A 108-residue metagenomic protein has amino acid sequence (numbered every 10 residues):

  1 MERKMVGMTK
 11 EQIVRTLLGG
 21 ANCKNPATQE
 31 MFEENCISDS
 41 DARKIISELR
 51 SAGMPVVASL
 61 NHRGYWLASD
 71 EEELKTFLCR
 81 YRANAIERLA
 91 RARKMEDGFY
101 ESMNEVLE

Functional and structural regions predicted by a protein language model:
M1-R15: Short alpha-helical segments that sit at the start of domains
L18-K24, A52-M54: Short helix-capping/hinge SLiMs at alpha-helix to coil transitions
N22-E34: Short acidic, hydrophobic short linear motifs in intrinsically disordered regions
I37-E48: Short amphipathic alpha-helical interaction segments
R50-L60: A short, conserved structural fragment
N61-S69: Minor-groove-contacting beta-hairpin "wing" of winged helix-turn-helix DNA-binding domains
S69-F77: Short His/Asp/Glu-rich catalytic/ion-coordination signatures at enzyme active sites or charged loops
F77-E108: Long, low-complexity, charge-rich intrinsically disordered regions
